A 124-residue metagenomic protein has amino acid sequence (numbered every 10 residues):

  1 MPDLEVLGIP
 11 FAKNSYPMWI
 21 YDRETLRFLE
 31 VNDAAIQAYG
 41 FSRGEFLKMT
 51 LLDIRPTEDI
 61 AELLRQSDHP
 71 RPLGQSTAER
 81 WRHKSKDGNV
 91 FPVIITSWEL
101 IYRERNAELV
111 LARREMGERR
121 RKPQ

Functional and structural regions predicted by a protein language model:
M1-V6, R113-Q124: PAS-associated C-terminal cap
P2-I20: Sensory modules in modular signal-transduction proteins
L26-L29: Conserved hydrophobic beta-strand signature of PAS-family and PAS-like sensory domains
A35-F46: PAS/PAS-like sensory domain cap-loop motif
E45-T57: PAS-family sensory/regulatory domains
T57-D87: Terminal output helix/cap of sensory domains in signal transduction proteins
W81, G88, V93-S97: Compact sensory input modules in signal-transduction proteins
I95-V110, E115: Short loop/turn elements at sensory-signaling interfaces that couple input to output
